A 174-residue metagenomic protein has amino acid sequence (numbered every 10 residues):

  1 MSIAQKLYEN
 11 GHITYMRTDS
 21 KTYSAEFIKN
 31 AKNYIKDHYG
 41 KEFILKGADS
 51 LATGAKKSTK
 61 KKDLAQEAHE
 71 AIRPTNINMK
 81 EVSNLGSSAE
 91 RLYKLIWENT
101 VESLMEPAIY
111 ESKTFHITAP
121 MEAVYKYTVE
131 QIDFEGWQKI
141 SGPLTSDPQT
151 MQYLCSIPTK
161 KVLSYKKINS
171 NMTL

Functional and structural regions predicted by a protein language model:
M1, E81-L174: Long, highly charged, low-complexity internal segments
M1-Q66: Extended, well-ordered alpha-helical scaffold/bundle regions in very large, multi-domain proteins
K6, N10, Y34-K41, T75 (+2 more regions): Conserved, well-folded catalytic cores of nucleic-acid-processing and energy-transducing macromolecular machines
N10, E67-E70, S112, E122: Sequence-level motif detector for i,i+2 pairs with an aromatic at +2
N10, M16-T18, R73-T75, T118-P120 (+1 more regions): Generic beta-strand/beta-sheet core signal
T14-M16, M79-S83: Short small-residue beta-strand/loop micro-motif enriched in glycine and branched aliphatics
D19-Y23, N78-M79, I132: Conserved nucleotide-binding/hydrolysis micro-motifs of P-loop NTPases
D63-M79: Residues forming anionic-ligand binding surfaces in small-molecule and nucleic-acid pockets of primarily soluble enzymes
